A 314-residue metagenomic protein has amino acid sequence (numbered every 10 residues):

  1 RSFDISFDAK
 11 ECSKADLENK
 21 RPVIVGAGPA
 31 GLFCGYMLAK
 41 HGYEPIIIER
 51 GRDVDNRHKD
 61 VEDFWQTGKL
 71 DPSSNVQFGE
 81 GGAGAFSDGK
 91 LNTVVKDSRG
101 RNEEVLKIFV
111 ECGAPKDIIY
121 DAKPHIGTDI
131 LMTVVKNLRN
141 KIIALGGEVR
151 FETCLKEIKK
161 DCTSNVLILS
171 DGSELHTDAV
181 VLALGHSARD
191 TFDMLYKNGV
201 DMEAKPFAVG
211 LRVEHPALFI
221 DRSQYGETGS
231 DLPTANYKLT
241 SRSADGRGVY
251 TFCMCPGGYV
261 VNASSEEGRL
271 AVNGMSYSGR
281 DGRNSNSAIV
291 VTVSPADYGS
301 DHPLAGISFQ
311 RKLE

Functional and structural regions predicted by a protein language model:
R1-F86, K90-E314: Residues forming the flavin
